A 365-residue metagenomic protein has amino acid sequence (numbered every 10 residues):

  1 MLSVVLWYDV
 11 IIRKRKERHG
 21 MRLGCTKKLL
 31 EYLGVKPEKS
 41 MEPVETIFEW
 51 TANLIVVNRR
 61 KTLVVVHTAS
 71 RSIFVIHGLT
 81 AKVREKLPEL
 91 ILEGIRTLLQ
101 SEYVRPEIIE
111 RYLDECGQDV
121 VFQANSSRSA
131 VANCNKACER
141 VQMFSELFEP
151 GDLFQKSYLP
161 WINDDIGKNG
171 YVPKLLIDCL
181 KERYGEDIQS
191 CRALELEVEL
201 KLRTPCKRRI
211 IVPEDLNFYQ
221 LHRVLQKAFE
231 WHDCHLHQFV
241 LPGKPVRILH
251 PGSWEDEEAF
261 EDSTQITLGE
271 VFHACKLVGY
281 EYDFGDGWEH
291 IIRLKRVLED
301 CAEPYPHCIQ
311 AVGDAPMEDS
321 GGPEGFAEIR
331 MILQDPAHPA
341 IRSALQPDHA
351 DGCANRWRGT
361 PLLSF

Functional and structural regions predicted by a protein language model:
M1-M41, Y103-I188: Globin-like tetrapyrrole-binding proteins
E31-V57: Short, basic/aromatic recognition patches
E49-L87, R209-I210: A short, conserved beta-strand element enriched in hydrophobic/aromatic residues
L79-I95, I309-D314: Aromatic/acidic cage segments in peptide-binding pockets
L87-E110: Short, solvent-exposed cationic patches
Y184-F365: Short linear regulatory motifs enriched in tryptophan with gly/pro/ser
